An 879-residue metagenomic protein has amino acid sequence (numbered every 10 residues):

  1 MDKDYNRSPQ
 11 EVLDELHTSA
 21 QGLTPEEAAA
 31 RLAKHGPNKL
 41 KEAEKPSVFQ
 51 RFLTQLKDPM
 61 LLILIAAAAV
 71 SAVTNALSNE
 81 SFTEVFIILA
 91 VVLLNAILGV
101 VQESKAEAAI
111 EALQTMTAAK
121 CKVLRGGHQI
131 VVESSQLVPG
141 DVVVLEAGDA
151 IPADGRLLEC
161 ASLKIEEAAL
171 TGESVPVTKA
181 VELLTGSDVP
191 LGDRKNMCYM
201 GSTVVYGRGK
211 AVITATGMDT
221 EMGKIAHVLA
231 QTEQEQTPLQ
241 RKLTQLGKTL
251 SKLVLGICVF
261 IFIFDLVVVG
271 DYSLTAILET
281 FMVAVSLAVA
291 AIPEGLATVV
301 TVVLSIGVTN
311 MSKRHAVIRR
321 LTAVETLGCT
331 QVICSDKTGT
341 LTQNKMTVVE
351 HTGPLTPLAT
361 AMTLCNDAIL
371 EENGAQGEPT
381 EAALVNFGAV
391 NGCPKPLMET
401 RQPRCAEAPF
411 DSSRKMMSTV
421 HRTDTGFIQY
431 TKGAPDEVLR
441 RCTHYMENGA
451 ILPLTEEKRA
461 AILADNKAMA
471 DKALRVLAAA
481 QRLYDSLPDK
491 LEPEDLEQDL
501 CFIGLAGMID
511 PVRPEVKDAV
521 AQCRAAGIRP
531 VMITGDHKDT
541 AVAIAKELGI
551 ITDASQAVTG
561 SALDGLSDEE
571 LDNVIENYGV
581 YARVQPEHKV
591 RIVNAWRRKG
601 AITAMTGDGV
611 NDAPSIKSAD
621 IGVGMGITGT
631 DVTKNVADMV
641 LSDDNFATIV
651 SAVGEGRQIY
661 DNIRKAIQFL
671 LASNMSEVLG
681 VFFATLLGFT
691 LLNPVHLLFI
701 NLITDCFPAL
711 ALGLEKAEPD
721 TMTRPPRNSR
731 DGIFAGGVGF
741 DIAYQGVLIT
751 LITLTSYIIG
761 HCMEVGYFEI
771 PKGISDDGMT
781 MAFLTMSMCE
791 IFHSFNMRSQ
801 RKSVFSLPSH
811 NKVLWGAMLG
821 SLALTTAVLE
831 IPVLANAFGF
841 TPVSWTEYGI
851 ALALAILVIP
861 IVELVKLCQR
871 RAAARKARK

Functional and structural regions predicted by a protein language model:
M1-P726, D731-F734, V747, C762 (+3 more regions): Conserved cytosolic headpiece of P-type ATPases
T83, I774-M781: Membrane-interface starts of transmembrane alpha-helices
N386, I749, T753, M788-I791: ATP/pyrophosphate-binding catalytic subdomain of soluble kinases
S676-E677, D741-T753: Core segments of transmembrane alpha-helices that mediate helix-helix packing or line hydrophobic substrate/ligand
T704, M779-S794: Generic alpha-helical transmembrane segments
I758, M763-E764, I774: Long hydrophobic segments that form regular secondary structure
E769-K772: Short, charged/polar, low-complexity loop and linker segments that flank or interrupt alpha-helical bundles
M797: A C-terminal functional module that forms or caps the active site or interfaces directly with catalytic machinery
